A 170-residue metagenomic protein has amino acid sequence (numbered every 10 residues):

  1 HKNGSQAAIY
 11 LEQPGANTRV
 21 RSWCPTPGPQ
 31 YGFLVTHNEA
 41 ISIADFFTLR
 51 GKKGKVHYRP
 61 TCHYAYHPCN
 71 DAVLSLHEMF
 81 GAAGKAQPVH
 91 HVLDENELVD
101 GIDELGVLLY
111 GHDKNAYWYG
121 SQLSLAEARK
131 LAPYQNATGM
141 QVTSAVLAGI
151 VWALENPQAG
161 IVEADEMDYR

Functional and structural regions predicted by a protein language model:
H1-R170: C-terminal catalytic/substrate-binding lobe primarily of soluble NAD(P)-dependent oxidoreductases
